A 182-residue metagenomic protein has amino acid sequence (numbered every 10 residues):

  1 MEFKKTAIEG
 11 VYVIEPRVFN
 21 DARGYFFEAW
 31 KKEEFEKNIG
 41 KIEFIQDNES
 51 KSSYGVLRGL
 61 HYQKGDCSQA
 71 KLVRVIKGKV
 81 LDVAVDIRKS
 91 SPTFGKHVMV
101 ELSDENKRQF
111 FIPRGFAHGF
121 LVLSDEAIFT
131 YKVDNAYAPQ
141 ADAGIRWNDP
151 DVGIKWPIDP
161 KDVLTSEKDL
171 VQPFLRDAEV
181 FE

Functional and structural regions predicted by a protein language model:
M1-R108, S124-E126, V133-E182: Non-catalytic, conserved peripheral segments adjacent to functional cores
